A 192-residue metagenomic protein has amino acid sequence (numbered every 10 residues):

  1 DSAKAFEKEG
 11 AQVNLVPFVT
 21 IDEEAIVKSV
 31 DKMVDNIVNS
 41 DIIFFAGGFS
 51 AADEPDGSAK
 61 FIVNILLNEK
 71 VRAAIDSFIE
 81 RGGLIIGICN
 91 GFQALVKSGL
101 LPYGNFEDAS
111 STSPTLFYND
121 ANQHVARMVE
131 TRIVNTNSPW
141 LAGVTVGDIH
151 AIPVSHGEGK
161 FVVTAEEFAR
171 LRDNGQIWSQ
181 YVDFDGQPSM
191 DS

Functional and structural regions predicted by a protein language model:
D1-I88, F92-N105, S111, F117-V125 (+2 more regions): N-terminal beta1-alpha1 cap of cysteine-dependent amidohydrolase-like domains
K4-E7, M128, I133-S192: C-terminal and late-domain segments of enzyme folds
D108-A109, T131: Intrinsic disorder/low-complexity segments enriched in polar/small residues
